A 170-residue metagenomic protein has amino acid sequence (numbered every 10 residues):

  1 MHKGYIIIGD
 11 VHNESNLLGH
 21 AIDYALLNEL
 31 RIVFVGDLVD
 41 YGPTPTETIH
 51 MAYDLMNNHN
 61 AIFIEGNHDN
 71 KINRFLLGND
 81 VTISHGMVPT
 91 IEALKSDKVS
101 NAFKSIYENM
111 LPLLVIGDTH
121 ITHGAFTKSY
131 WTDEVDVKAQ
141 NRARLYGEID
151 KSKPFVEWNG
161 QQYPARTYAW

Functional and structural regions predicted by a protein language model:
M1-H2, L27-N28, N57, V115-G117 (+1 more regions): Residue-level preference for short coil/turn positions at secondary-structure junctions
M1-M51: N-terminal active-site segment of His-dependent metallophosphoesterases
Y5-V11, S15, H68-N73, G78-T82 (+1 more regions): Contiguous hydrophobic segments
I8-G9, I32-G36, I62-N67, T122 (+1 more regions): Active-site neighborhood of phospho(di)ester-bond hydrolases with catalytic His/Asp-centered motifs
D10, E29, Q140-R142, P164: Intrinsically disordered, low-complexity sequence elements enriched in Ser/Thr/Gly/Pro
H12-N16, T119-G124: Catalytic core of the metallo-beta-lactamase
G42-H120, T127-K128, D133-E157: Active-site neighborhood of divalent metal-dependent phosphoester bond hydrolases
N159-W170: Conserved beta-sheet core of the metallophosphoesterase superfamily
